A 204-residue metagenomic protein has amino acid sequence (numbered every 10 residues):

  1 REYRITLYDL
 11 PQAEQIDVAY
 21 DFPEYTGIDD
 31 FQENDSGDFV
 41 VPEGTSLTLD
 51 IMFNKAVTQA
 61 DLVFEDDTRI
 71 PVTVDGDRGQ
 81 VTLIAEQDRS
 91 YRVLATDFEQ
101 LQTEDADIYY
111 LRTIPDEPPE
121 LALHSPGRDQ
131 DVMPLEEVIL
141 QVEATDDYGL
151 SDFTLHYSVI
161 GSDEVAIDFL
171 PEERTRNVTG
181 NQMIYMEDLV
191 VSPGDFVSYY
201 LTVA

Functional and structural regions predicted by a protein language model:
R1-A204: Surface-exposed loop/turn and intrinsically disordered segments
